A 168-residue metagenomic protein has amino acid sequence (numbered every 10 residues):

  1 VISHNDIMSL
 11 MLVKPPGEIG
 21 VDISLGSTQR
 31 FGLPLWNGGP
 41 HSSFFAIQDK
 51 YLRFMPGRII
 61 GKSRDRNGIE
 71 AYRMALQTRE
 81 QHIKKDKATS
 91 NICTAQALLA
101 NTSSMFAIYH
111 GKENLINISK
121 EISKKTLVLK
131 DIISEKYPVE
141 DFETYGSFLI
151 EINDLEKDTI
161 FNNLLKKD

Functional and structural regions predicted by a protein language model:
V1-L35: Conserved PLP phosphate-binding loop immediately N-terminal to the Schiff-base lysine helix in PLP-dependent enzymes
I2-H4, P15, S24-L25, F44-A46 (+2 more regions): Structured core elements
N5-I7, I118-E121, Y145-E151: Conserved short loop/turn motifs at secondary-structure junctions
F31-S134, V139-F142: Active-site C-terminal subdomain of aminotransferase-like
K136-L165: Conserved PLP-binding catalytic core of the aspartate aminotransferase-like
